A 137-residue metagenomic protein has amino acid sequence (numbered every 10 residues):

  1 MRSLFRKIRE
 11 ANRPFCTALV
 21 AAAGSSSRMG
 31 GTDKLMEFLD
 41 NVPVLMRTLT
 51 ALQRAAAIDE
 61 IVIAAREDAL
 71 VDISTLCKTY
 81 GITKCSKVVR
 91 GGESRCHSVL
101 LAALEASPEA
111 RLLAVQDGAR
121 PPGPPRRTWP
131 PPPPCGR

Functional and structural regions predicted by a protein language model:
R2-I8: Catalytic-site microenvironment of enzymes that process N-acetyl-hexosamine-containing cell-wall polysaccharides
I8-E67: N-terminal glycine-rich phosphate-binding loop and ensuing alpha1 helix
G24-S27, E67-A69, E93-S94, G118-P121: Short glycine-rich anion-binding loops that position phosphate/pyrophosphate groups of nucleotides and phosphorylated
L52-Q53, C77, C135: Hydrophobic C-terminal alpha-helix "anchor/cap" residues
V71-L76: Acidic helix N-cap motif at the loop->helix transition within catalytic regions of sugar-transfer enzymes
G81-E93: Conserved donor nucleotide-binding strand/loop of the catalytic core
R95-R137: Conserved beta-loop-beta/alpha segment of the NTase-like Rossmann-fold superfamily that binds/positions NTPs
